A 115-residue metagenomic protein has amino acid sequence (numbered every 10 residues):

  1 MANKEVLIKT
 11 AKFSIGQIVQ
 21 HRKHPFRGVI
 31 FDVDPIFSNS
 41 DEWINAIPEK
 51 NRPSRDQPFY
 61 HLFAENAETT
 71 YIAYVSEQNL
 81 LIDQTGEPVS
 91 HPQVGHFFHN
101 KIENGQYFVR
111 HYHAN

Functional and structural regions predicted by a protein language model:
M1-I18, H24-R27, D34-F37, R110-N115: Mixed-charge, Lys/Arg-rich low-complexity intrinsically disordered regions
R22, F31, E65: Structured beta-strand/turn binding interfaces of compact recognition modules in eukaryotic regulators
R27-V29, H61: Generic detector of isolated residues embedded in canonical secondary-structure elements
F31-D32, D41: Short, glycine/acidic-enriched capping/hinge loops at junctions between secondary-structure elements
F37-A46: Short, solvent-exposed secondary-structure boundary/capping segments
R52-N115: Intrinsically disordered, low-complexity, charged/polar segments
